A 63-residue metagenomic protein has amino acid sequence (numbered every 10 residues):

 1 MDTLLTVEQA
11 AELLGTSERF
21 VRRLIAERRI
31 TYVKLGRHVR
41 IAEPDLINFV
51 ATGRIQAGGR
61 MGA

Functional and structural regions predicted by a protein language model:
M1-R23, T52: Polyanion-binding surface elements
L5-E8, V33, A57: Serine/threonine-rich, low-complexity intrinsically disordered segments
E27-K34: Short, solvent-exposed alpha-helical "recognition" segments
K34-R40: Short, Lys/Arg-rich nucleic-acid/phosphate-binding segment
P44-A63: A short, Lys/Arg-enriched interface patch at domain edges and termini
